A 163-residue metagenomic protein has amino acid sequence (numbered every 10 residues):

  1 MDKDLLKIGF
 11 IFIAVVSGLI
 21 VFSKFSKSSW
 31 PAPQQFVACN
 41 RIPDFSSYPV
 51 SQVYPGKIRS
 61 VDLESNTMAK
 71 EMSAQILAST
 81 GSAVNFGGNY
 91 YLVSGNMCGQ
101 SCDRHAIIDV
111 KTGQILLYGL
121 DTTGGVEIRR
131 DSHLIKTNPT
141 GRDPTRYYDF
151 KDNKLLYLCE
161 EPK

Functional and structural regions predicted by a protein language model:
M1-K7: Positively charged n-region of N-terminal signal peptides that target proteins for export
G9-V21: Hydrophobic membrane-insertion alpha-helices, especially the h-region of bacterial N-terminal signal peptides
I20-S82: Terminal domain-start segments
V53-T67, A106-Y118, R146-E160: Surface-exposed loop/turn elements that mediate protein-protein interactions on large endomembrane-trafficking
S79-N85, E127-R129: Structural signature of eukaryotic scaffold interfaces centered on beta-propeller domains
N89-L92, H133-I135: Acidic/hydrophobic-patterned starts of short beta strands in beta-sheet-rich repeat architectures
M97-Q100, G141-R142: Short glycine/acidic-enriched loop and turn motifs that connect beta-strands
Y118-K163: Short aromatic loop motif centered on NTY/YTY
